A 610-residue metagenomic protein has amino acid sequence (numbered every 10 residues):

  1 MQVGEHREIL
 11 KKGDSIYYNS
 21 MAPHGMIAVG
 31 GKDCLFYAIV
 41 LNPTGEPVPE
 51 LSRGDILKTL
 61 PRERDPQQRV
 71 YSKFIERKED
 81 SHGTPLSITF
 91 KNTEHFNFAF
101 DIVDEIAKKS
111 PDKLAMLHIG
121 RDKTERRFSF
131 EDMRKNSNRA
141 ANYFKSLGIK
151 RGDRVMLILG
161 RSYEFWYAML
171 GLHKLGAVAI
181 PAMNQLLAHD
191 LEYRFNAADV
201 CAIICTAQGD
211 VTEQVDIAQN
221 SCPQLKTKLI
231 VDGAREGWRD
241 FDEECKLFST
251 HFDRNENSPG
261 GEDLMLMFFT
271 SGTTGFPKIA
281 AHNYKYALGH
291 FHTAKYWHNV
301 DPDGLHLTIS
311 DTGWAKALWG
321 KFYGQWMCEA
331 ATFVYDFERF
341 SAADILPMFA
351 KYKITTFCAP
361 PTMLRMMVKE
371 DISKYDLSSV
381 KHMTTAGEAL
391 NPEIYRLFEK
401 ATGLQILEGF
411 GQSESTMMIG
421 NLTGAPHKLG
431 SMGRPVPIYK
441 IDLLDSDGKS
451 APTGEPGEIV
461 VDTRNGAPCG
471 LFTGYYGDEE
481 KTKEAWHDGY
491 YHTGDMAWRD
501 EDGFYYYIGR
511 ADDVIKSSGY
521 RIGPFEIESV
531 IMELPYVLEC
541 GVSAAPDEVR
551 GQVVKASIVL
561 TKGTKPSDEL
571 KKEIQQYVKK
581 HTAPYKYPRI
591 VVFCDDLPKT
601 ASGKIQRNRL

Functional and structural regions predicted by a protein language model:
E63, S146, L170, K174-E243 (+1 more regions): Structural core segment of the AMP-binding/adenylate-forming
P111-L114, L229-I230, E236, K246-F269 (+3 more regions): Conserved pre-ATP/AMP-binding loop-to-beta segment of ANL
D112-L170, L187-E192, D242-K246, K285: Conserved AMP-binding/adenylate-forming core of the ANL superfamily
R126-E131, M265-G289: Conserved AMP-binding A3 loop
L186-N196, I203-Q208, F357, P468 (+6 more regions): AMP-binding/adenylate-forming catalytic core of the ANL superfamily
L288-T308, T312-T355, E370: Conserved AMP-binding/adenylation subdomain of ANL enzymes
M327, I354-C358, V368-K428, K440 (+1 more regions): Gly/Ser/Thr-rich phosphate-binding loop
I438, K449-E484, I522: Conserved ATP/PPi-binding loop(s) of AMP-dependent carboxylate-activating enzymes
